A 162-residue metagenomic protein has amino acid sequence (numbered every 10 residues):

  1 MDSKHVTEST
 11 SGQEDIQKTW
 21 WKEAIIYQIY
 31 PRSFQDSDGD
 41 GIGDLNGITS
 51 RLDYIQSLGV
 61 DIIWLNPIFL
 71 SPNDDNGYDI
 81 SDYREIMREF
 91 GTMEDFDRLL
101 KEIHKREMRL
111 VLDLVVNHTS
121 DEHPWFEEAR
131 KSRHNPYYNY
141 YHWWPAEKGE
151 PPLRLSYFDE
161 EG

Functional and structural regions predicted by a protein language model:
D2-G162: Acidic/aromatic-lined carbohydrate-recognition and catalytic surfaces of CAZymes acting on diverse glycans
